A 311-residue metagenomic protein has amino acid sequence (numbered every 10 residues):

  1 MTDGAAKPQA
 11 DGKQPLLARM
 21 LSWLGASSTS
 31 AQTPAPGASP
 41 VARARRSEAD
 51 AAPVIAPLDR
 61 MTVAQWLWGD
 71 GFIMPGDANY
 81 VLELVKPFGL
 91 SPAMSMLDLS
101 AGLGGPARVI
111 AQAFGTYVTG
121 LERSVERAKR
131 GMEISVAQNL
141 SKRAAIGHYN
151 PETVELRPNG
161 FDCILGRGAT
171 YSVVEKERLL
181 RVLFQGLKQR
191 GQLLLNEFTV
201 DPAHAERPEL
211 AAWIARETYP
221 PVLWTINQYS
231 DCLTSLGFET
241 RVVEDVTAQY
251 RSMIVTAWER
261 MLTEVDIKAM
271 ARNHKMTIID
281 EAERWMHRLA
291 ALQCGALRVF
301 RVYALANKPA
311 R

Functional and structural regions predicted by a protein language model:
T2-A52: N-terminal auxiliary segments of SAM/dcSAM-dependent transferases
M74-P92: Conserved alpha-helix/loop element of class I SAM-dependent methyltransferases that forms part of the SAM/SAH-binding
A93-G102: Conserved class I S-adenosyl-L-methionine
L97, P106-T153: Class I SAM-dependent methyltransferase SAM/SAH-binding core
E155-I164: A short acidic, Gly/Pro-enriched loop at the edge of an enzyme's catalytic core that lines a small-molecule cofactor
E177-Q192: A short glycine-rich, Lys/Arg-flanked "PGG" loop and its adjoining helix->strand segment in the class I
F198-P220: Short, glycine-/aromatic-enriched active-site segment of Class I SAM-dependent methyltransferases
V242-R311: Conserved Class I S-adenosyl-L-methionine
